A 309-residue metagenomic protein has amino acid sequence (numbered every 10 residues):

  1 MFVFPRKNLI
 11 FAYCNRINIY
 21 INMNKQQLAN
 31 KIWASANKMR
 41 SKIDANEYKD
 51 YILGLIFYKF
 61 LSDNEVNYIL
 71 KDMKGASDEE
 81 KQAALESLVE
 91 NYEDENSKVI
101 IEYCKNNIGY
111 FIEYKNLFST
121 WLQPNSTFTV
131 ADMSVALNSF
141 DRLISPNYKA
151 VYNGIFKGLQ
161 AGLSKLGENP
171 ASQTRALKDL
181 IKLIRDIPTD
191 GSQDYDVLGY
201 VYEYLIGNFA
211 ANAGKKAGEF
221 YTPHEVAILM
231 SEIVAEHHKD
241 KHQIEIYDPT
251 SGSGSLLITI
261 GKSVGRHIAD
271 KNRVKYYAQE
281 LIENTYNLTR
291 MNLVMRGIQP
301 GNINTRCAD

Functional and structural regions predicted by a protein language model:
F4-H238, N304-C307: Non-catalytic, mostly N-terminal accessory regions of nucleic-acid modification and defense proteins
K216-D309: Conserved S-adenosyl-L-methionine
